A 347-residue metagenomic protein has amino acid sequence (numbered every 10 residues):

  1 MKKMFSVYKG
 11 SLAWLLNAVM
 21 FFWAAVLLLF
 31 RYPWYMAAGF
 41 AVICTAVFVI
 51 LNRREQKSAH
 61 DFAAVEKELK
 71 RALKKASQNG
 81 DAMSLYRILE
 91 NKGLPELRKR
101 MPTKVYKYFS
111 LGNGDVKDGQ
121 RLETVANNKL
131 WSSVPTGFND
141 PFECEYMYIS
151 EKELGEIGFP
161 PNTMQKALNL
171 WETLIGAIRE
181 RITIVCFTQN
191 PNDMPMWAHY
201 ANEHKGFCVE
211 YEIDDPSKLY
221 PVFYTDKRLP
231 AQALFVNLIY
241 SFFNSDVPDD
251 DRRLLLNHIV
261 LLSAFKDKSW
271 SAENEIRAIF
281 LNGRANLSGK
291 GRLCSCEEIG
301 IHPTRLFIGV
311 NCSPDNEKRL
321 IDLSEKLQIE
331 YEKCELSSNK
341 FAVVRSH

Functional and structural regions predicted by a protein language model:
M1-A18: Juxtamembrane interface helix immediately N-terminal to a transmembrane segment
L15-L28: N-terminal signal sequences
L29-A41: Hydrophobic alpha-helical transmembrane segments
F40-I50, Q56-H347: Partner-binding and oligomerization surfaces adjacent to conserved cores of proteins that assemble macromolecular
